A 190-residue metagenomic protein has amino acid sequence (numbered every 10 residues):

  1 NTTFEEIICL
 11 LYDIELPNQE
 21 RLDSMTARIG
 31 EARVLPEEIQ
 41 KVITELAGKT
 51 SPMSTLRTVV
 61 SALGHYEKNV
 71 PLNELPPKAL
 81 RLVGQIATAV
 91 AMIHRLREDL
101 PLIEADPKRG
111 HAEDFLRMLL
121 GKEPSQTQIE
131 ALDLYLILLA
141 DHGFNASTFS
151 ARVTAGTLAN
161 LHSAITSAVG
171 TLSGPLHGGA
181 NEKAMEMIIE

Functional and structural regions predicted by a protein language model:
N1-E190: Hydrophobic alpha-helical bundle cores within soluble ligand-binding/oligomerization subdomains
